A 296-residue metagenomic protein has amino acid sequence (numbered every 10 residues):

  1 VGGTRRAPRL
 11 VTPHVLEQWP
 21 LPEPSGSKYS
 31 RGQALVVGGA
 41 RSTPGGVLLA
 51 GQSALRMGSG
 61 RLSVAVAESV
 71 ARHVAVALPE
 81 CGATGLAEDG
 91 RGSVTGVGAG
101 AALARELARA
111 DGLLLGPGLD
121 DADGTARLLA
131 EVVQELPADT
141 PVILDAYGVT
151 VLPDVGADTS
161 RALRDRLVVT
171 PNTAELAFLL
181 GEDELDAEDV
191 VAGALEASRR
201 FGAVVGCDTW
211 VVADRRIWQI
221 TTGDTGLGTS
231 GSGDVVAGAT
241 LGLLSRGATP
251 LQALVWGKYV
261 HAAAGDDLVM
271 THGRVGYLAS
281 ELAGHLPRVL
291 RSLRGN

Functional and structural regions predicted by a protein language model:
V1-P141, T150-V168, T173, A177-N296: Small-residue (G/A/S/T)-rich helix-start motifs and N-terminal tracts that mark the onset
